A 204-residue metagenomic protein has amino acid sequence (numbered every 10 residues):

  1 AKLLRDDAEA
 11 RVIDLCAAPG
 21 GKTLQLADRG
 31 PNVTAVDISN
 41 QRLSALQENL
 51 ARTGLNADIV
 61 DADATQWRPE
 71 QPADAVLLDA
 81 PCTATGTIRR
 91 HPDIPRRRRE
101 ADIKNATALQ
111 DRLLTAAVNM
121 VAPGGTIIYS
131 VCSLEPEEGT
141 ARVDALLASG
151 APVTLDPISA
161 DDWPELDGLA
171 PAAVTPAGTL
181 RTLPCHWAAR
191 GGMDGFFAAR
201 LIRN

Functional and structural regions predicted by a protein language model:
A1-N204: S-adenosylmethionine
